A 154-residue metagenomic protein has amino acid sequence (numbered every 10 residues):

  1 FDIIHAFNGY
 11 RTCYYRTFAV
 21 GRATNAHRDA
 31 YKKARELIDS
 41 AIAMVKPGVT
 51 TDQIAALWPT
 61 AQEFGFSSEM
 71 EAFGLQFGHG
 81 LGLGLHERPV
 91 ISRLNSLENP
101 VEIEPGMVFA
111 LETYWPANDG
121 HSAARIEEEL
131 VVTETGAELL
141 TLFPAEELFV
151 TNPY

Functional and structural regions predicted by a protein language model:
F1-Y154: Active-site neighborhoods and metal-handling regions in enzymes and metal-associated proteins
